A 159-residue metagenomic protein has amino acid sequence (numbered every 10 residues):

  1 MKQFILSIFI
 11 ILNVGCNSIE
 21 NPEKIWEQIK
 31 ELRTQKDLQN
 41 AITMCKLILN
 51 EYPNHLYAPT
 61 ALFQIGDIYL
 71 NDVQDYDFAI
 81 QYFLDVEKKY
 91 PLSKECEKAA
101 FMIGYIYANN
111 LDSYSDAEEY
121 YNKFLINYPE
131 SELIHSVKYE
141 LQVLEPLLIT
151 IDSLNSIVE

Functional and structural regions predicted by a protein language model:
M1-V14: Sec-dependent bacterial lipoprotein signal peptides
I5, C16-E159: Acidic, polar-rich low-complexity tracts and alpha-helical solenoid repeat scaffolds
